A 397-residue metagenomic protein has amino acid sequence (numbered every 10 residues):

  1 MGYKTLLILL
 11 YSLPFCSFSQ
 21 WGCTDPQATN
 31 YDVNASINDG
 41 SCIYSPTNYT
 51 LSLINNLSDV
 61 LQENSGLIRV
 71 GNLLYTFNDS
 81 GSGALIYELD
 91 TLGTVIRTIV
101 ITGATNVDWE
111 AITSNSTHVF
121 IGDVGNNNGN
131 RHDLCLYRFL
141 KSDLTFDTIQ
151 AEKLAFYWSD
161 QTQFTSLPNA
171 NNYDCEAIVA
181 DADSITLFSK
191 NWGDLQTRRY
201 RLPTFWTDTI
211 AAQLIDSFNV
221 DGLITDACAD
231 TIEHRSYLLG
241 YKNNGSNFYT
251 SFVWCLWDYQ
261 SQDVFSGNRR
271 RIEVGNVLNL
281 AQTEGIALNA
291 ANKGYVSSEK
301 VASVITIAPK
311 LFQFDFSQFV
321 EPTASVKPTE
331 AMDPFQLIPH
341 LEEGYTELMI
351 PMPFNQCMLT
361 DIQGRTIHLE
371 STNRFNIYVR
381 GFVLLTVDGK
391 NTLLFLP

Functional and structural regions predicted by a protein language model:
Y3-S45, K327: Primarily marks secretory-pathway-exposed extracellular/lumenal segments that are disulfide- and glycosylation-prone
C23, P46, Q318-E347, P351 (+2 more regions): Residue-level detector of functionally pivotal "anchor" positions at catalytic/ligand-binding pockets or at interdomain
D25, D32, D90, N289 (+1 more regions): Short, acidic, Ser/Thr-enriched surface-loop or helix-capping motifs
S45-T323: Sequence/structural signature of beta-propeller domains
A84, N355-M358, G381: Short beta-strand/loop motifs in extracellular/secreted proteins, especially within beta-sandwich accessory domains
G93, L359-I367, V383: Short, glycine-anchored, charge-dense loop/turn motifs used at functional sites
H368-N376: Short, solvent-exposed S/T- and G/P-enriched segments that are highly enriched in secreted/extracellular and lumenal
R380-P397: C-terminal tail/sorting-segment detector
